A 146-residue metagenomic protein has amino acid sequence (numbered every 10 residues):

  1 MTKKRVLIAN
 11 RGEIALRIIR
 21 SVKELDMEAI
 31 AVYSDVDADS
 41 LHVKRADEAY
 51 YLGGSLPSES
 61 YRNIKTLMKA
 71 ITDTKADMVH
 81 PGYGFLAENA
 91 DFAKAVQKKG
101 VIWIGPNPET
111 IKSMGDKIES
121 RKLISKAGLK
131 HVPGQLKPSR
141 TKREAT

Functional and structural regions predicted by a protein language model:
M1-T146: N-terminal beta-alpha lobe that positions the nucleotide/phosphoryl donor in ATP/NTP-coupled carboxylate activation
